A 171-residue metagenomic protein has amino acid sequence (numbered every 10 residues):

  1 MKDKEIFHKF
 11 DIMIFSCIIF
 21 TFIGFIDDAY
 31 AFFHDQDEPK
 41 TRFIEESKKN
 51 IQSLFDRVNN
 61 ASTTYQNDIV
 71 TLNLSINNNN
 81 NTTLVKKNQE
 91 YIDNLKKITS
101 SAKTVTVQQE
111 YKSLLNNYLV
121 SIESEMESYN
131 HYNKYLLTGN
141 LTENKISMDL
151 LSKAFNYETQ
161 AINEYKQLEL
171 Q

Functional and structural regions predicted by a protein language model:
K2-I18, A31: N-terminal Sec-pathway targeting helices
I23-P39: Sec-dependent signal peptide cleavage junction
H34-T41, Q66, L95-T104: Short, charge-rich amphipathic alpha-helices with coiled-coil/heptad character
Q36-Q89, M126-Q171: C-terminal amphipathic alpha-helix
V85, D93-L119, Q167-Q171: Short, solvent-exposed, charged loop/turn and helix-capping segments that join or cap alpha-helices on peripheral
L119-M126: Short N-proximal segments of mature Sec-exported proteins
